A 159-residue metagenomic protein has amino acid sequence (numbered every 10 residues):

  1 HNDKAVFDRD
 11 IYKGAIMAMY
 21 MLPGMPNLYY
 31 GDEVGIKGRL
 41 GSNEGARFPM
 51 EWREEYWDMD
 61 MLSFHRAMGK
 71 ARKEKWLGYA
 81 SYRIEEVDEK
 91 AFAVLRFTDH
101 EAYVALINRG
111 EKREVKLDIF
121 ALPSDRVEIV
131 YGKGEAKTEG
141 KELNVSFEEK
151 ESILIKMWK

Functional and structural regions predicted by a protein language model:
H1-G41, R96-T98, A105-V115, Y131: Conserved alpha/beta catalytic core and glycan-binding cleft of carbohydrate-active enzymes
M19, G31, M68, V104-N108 (+3 more regions): Hydrophobic, well-ordered secondary-structure elements that form the walls of internal hydrophobic environments
G41-R47: Active-site His/acidic residue clusters
F48-V87: Aromatic- and carboxylate-lined catalytic core of secreted/periplasmic carbohydrate-active enzymes
Y82-E85, L95, G134-E139: Short, exposed beta-strand/loop patches in secreted or surface proteins that constitute
E85-L122, I153: Carbohydrate-binding surface patches
F120-K133: Solvent-exposed beta-hairpin/edge-strand motifs
E139-K159: C-terminal beta-strand-rich structural cap/linker in extracellular carbohydrate-active enzymes
